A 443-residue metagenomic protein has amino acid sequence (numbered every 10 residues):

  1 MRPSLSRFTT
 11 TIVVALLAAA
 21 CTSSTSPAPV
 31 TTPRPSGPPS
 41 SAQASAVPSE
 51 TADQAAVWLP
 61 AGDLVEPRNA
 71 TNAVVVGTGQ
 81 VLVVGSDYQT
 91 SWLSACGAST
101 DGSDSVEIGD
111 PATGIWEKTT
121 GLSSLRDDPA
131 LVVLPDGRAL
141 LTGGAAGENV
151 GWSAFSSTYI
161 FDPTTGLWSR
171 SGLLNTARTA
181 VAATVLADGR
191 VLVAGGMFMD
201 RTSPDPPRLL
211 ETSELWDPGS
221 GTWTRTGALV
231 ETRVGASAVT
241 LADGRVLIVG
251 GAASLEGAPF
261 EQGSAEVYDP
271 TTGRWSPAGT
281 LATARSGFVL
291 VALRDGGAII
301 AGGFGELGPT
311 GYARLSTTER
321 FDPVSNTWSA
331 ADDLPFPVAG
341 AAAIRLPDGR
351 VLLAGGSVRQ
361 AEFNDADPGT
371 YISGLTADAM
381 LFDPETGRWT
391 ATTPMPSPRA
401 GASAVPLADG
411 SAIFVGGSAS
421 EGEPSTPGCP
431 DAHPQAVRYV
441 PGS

Functional and structural regions predicted by a protein language model:
M1-T11: Bacterial N-terminal signal peptides that target proteins for export
A18-A20: C-terminal motif of bacterial Sec signal peptides marking the signal peptidase cleavage site
T22-S24: Bacterial signal peptide processing site
A28, R34-P38, Q43-S443: Kelch-like beta-propeller repeat domains
